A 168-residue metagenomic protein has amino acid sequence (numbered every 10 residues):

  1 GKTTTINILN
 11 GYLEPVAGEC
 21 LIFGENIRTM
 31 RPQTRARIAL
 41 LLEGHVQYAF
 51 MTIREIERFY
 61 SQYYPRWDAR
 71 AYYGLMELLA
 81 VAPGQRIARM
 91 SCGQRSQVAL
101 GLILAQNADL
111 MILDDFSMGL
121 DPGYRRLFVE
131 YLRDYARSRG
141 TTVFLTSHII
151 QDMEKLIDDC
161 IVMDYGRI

Functional and structural regions predicted by a protein language model:
N10: Helix-to-loop junction immediately C-terminal to a conserved catalytic motif
G18-N26, Q33-T34: Conserved ABC transporter NBD signature motif
L42-V98: ABC-family P-loop ATPase nucleotide-binding domains
M111-D115: Catalytic Walker B motif of ABC-type/P-loop ATPase nucleotide-binding domains
R126-R139: Helical segment within the ABC ATPase nucleotide-binding domain
M153-K155: A short, surface-exposed alpha-helical micro-motif characterized by mixed small hydrophobic and charged/polar residues
